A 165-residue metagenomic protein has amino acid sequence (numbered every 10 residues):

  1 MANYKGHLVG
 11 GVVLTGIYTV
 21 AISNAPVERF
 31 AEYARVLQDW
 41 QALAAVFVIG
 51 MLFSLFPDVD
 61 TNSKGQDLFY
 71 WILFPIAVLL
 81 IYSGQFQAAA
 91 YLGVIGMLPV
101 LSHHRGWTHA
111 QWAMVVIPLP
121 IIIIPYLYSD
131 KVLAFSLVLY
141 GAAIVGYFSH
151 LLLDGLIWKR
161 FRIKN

Functional and structural regions predicted by a protein language model:
M1-N165: N-terminal membrane-targeting hydrophobic helices
